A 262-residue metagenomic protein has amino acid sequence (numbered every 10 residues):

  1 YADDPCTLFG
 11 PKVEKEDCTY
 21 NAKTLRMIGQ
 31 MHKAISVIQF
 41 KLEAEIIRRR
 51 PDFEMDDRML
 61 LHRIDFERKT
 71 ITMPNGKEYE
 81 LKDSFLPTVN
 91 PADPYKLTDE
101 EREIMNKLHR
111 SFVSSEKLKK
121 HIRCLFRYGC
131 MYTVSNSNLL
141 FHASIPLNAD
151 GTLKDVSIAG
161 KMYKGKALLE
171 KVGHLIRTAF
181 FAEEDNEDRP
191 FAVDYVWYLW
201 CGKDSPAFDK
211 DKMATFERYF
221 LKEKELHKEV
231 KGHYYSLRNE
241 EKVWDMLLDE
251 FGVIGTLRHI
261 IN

Functional and structural regions predicted by a protein language model:
Y1-N262: Feature recognizes metal-dependent phosphohydrolase scaffolds
